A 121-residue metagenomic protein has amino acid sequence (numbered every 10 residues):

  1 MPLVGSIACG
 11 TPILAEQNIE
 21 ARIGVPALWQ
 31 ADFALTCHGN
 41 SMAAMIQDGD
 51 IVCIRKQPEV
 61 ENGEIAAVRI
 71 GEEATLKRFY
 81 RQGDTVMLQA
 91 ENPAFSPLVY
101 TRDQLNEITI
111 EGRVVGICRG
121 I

Functional and structural regions predicted by a protein language model:
M1-D48, A74, R81, G116-I121: Short, positionally conserved secondary-structure boundary motifs
I70-A74, I108-T109: Short coil-to-beta-strand transition motifs
A74-L76, P97: Short, mixed charged/polar active-site loops that provide acid/base catalysis or chelate metal/phosphate cofactors
Q82-I121: Glycine- and charge-enriched low-complexity intrinsically disordered segments
